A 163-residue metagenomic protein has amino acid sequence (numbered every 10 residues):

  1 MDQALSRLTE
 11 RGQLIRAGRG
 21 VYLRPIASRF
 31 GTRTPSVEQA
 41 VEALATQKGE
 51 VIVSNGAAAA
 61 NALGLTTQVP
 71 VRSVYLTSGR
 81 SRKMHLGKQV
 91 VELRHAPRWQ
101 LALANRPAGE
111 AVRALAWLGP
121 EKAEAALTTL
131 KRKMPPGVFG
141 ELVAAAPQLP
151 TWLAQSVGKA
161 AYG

Functional and structural regions predicted by a protein language model:
M1, Q13, K48-S54, V91-R94 (+2 more regions): Hydrophobic/basic alpha-helical segments enriched in Actinobacteria
M1-L44: Short beta-edge/loop segments at beta->alpha junctions of small alpha/beta modules that act as binding/recognition
A4, N55-G56, P107: Amphipathic alpha-helical interface surfaces
R16-V21, L44-G87: Short gly/ser-rich loop at a beta-strand->alpha-helix junction or flexible surface loop bordering the NTP-binding
T34-P35, K48, H85-L86, G137 (+1 more regions): Alpha-helix boundary/capping detector
A40-V41, Q89-V91: Acidic/polar active-site rim loop that often engages polyanionic ligands
H95-G163: Hydrophobic alpha-helical interaction segments
